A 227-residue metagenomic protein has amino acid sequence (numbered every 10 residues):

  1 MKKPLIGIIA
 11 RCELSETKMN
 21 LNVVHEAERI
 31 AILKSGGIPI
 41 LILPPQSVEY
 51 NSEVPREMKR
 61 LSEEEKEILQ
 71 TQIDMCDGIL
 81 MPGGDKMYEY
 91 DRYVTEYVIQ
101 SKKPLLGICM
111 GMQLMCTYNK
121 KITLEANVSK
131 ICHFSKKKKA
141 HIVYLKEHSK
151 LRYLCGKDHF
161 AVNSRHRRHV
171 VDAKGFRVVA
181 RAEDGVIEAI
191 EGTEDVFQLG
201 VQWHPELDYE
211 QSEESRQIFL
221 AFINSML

Functional and structural regions predicted by a protein language model:
M1-M110, T117, S129-L154, H159 (+5 more regions): N-terminal beta1-alpha1 cap of cysteine-dependent amidohydrolase-like domains
N119-E125: Post-Walker A helix-loop "phosphate-sensing" segment adjacent to the P-loop in P-loop NTPases
S164: Short, basic/aromatic recognition patches
L199-W203: Active-site-proximal beta-strand elements of phosphoester/diester hydrolases
